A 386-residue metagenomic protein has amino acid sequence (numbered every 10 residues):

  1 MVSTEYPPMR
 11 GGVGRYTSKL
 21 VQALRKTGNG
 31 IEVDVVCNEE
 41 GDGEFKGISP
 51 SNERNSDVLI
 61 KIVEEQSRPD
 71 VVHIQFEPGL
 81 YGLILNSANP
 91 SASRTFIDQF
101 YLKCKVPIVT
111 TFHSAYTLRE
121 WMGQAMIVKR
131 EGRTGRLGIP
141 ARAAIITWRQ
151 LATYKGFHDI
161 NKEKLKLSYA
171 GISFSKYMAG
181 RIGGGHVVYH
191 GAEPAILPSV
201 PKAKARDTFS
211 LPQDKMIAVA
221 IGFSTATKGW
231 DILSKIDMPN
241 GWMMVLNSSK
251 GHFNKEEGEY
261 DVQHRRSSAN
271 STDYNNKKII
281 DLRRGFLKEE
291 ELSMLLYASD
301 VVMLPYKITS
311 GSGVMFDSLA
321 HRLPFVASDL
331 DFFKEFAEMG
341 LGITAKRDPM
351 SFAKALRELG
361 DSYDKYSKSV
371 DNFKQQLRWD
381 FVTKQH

Functional and structural regions predicted by a protein language model:
G11, D361-H386: A charged, aromatic-enriched C-terminal amphipathic alpha-helix characteristic of glycosyltransferases across folds
T95-K103, I127-A170: Membrane-proximal helix-turn-helix segments that form the acceptor-binding/catalytic region of lipid-linked
E120, L151-V187, A192-P194: A short, active-site helix/loop in glycosyltransferases that binds the activated sugar's phosphate group
P198-L211: A short helix/loop element that forms part of the nucleotide-sugar donor recognition site in Leloir-type
P212-K228, S234-M238: Conserved donor-binding/catalytic core segment of Leloir-type glycosyltransferases
E257-S293: Nucleotide-activated donor-binding/catalytic signature segment of Leloir-type glycosyltransferases, i.e., the conserved
V301-L304, P324-A327: Short hydrophobic beta-strand element within catalytic cores of glycosyltransferases and related nucleotide-activated
M339-M350, L356-Y363: Conserved acidic donor-binding segment of nucleotide-sugar-dependent glycosyltransferases
